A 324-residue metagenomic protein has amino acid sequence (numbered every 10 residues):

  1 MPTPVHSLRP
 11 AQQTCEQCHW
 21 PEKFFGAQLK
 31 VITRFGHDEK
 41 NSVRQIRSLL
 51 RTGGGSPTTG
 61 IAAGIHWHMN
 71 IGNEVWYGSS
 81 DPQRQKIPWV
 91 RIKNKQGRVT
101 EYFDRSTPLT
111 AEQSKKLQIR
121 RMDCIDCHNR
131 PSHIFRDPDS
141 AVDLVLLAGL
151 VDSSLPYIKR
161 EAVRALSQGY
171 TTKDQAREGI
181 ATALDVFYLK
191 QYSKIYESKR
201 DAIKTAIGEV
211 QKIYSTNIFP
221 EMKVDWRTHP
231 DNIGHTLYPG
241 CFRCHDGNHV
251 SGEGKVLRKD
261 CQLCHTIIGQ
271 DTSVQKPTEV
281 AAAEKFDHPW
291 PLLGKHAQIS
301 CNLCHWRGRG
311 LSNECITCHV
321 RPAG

Functional and structural regions predicted by a protein language model:
M1-G324: Short sequence/structural segments immediately N-terminal
